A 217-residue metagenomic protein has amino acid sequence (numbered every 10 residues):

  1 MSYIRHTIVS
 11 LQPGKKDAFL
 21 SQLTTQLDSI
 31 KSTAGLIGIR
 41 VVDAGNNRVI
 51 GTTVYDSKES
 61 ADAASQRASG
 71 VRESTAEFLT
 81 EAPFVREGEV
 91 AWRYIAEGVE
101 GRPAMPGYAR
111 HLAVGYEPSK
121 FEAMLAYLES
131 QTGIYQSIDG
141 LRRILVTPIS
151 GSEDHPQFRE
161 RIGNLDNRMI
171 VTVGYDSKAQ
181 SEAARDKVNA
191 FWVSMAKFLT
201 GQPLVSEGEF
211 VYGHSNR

Functional and structural regions predicted by a protein language model:
M1-I50, V54-R217: Short S/T/G/P-rich N-terminal loop/turn motif that feeds into the first structured element of a domain
